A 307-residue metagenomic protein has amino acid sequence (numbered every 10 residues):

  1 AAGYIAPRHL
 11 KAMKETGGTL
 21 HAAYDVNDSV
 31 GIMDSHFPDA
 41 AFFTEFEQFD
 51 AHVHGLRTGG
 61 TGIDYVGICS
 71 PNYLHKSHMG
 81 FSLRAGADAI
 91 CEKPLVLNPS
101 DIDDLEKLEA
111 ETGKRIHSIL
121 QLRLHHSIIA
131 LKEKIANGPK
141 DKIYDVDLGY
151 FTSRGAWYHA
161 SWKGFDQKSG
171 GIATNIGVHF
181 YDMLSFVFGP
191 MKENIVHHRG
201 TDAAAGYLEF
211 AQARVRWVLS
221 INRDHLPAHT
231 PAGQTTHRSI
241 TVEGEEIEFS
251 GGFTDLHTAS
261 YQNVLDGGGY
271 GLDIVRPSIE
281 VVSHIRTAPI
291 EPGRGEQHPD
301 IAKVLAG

Functional and structural regions predicted by a protein language model:
A1-A40: N-terminal Rossmann-like dinucleotide-binding module
H9, A41-K107: Beta-loop-alpha module in the N-terminal Rossmann-like domain of NAD(P)-dependent dehydrogenases, especially those
L20, D39, I63-V66, K140-I143: Local beta-strand N-terminus motif with an aromatic residue
G55-R57, Y65-G67, N263-G307: C-terminal helix-rich "cap/oligomerization" subdomain common to oxidoreductases
Y73, V96-A156: A contiguous active-site-proximal alpha/beta segment in oxidoreductase catalytic domains
A156-L226, R276-E280: Rossmann-like dinucleotide-binding domain that binds NAD(P)(H)
A204-H257: C-terminal substrate-binding/catalytic lobe of Rossmann-fold NAD(P)-dependent oxidoreductases
